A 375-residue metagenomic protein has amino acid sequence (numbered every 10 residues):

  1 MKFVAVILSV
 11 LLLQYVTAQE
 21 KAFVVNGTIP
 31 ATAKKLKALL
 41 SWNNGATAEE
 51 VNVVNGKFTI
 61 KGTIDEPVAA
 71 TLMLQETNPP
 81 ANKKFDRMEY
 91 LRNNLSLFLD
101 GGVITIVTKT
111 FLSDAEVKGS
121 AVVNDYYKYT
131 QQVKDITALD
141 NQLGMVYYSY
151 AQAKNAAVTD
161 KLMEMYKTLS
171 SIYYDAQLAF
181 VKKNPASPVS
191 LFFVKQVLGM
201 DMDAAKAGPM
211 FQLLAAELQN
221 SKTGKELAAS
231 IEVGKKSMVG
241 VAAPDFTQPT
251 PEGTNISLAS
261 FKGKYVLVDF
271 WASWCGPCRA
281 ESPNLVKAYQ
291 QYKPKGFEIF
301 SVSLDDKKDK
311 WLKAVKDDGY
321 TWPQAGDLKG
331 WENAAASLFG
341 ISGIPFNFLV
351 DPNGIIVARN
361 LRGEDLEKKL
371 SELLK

Functional and structural regions predicted by a protein language model:
M1-G27, K375: Bacterial Sec-dependent N-terminal signal peptides
Q19-T168: A non-transmembrane, solvent-exposed segment enriched in polar/low-complexity residues
T71, P80, F85-R87, R92-N94 (+2 more regions): N-terminal targeting signals for export/organelle localization
K225-L258, W322, S371, K375: N-terminal "domain-start" segment that seeds a small globular fold
K262-V266, F270-K287: Conserved redox-active cysteine motifs that mediate thiol-disulfide chemistry, especially di-cysteine Cys-X(1-2)-Cys
A280-V302, K316, S371-K375: Conserved helix-turn-beta segment immediately C-terminal to the redox Cys motif in thioredoxin-like folds
L312-F346, P352-N353: Short, internal strand/loop/helix patches that form the active-site neighborhood or redox-interaction surface
G343, I355-K375: Non-catalytic, surface beta->alpha helical segment in thiol-disulfide oxidoreductase systems
